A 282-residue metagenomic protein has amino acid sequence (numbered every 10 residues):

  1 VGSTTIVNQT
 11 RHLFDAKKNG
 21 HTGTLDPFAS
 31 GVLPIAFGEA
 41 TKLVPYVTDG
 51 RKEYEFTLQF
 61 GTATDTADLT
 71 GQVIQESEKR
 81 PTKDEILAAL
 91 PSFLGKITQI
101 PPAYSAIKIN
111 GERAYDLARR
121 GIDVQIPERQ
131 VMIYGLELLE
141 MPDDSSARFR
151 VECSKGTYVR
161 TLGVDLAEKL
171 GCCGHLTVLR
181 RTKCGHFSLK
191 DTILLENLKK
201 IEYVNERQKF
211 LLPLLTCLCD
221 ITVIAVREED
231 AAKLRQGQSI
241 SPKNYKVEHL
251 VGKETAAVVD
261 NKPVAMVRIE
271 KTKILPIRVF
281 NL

Functional and structural regions predicted by a protein language model:
V1-I193, M266-V267: RNA pseudouridine synthases
V1-L25, K169, C173-L282: Accessory RNA 3′-end/elbow-binding domains used by RNA modification enzymes
